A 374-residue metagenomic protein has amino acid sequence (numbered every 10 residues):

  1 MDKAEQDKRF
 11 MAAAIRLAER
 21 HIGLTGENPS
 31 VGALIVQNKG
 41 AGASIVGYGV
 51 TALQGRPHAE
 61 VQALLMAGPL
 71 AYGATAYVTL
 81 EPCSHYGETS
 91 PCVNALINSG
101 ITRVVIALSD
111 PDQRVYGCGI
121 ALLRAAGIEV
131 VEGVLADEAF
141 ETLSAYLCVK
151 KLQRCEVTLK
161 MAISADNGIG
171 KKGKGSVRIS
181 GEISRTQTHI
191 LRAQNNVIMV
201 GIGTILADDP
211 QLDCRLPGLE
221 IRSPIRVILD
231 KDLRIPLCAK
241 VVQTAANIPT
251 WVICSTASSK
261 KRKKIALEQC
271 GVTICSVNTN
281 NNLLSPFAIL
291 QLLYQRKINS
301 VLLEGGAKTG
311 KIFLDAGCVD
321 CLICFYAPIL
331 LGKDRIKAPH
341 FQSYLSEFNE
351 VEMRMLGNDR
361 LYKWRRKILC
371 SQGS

Functional and structural regions predicted by a protein language model:
D2-N28, E88, E156-S374: Enzymes that bind and transform nitrogen-containing heteroaromatic metabolites
A12-R20, Y77-T79, L96-I101, A139-L147 (+1 more regions): Short, mixed-charge, low-aromatic patches
L24-T25, I120, V134-A162: Proteins enriched for Cys/Gly/acidic motifs involved in redox and nucleic-acid/cofactor modification
G32: Helix-turn-helix
I35-E138, I225, W251, T256-S258 (+1 more regions): Zn2+-dependent cytidine deaminase-like catalytic core
Q37-N38, K151-L152, R365-K367: Active-site beta-strand termini and strand-to-loop segments that position acidic
D112, Y116, E132-L135, K150-R154 (+1 more regions): Short capping loops/turns at secondary-structure boundaries
